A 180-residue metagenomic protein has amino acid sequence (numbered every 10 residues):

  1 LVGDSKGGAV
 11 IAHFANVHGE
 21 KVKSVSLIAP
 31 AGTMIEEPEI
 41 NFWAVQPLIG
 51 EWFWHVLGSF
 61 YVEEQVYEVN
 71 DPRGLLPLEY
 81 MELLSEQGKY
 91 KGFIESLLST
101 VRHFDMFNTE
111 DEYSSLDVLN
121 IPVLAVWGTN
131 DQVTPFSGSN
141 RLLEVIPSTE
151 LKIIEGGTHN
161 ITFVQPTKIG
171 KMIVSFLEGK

Functional and structural regions predicted by a protein language model:
L1-G3, I28: Short beta-strand immediately N-terminal to the catalytic nucleophile in serine-hydrolase-like folds
G3, G7, I11: Gly/Ala-rich beta-loop-alpha elbow adjacent to hydrolase catalytic centers
A12-V17, V22-H55: Flexible "cap/lid" loop of the alpha/beta hydrolase fold
P38, F42, H55-V118: Conserved alpha/beta-hydrolase catalytic His-Asp/Glu region
D105, N130-T134, H159: Acidic catalytic loop of the alpha/beta-hydrolase fold
D111-Y113, P135-E144: Short alpha-helix in the alpha/beta-hydrolase fold that links the catalytic acid
L119, A125-W127, D131: Short beta-strand/loop motif that positions the catalytic acidic residue of the alpha/beta-hydrolase fold
T149-K180: Catalytic active-site module of serine/aspartate enzymes centered on a nucleophile-bearing elbow/loop
